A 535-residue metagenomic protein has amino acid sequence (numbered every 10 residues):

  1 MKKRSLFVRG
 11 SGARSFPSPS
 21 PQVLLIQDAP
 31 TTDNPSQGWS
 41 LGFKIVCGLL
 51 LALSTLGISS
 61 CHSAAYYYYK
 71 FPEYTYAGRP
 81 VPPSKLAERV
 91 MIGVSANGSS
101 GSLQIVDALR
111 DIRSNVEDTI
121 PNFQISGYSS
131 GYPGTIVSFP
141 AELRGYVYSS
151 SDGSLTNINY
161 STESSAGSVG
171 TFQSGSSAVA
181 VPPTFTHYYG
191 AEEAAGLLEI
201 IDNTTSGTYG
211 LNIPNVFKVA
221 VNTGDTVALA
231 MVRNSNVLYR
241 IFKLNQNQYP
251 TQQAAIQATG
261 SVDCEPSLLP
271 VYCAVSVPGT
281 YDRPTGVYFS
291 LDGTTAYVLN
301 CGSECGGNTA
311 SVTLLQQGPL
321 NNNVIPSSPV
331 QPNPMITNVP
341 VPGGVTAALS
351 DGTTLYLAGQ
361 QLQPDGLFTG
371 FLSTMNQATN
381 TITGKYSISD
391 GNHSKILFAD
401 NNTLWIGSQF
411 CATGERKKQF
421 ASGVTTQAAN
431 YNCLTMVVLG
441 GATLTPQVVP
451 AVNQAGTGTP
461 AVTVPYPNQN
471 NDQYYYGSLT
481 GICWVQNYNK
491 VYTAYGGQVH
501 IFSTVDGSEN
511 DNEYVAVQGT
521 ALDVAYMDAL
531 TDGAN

Functional and structural regions predicted by a protein language model:
K2, P21-Q22, D28-P35, L53-I92: Bacterial Sec-dependent N-terminal signal peptides
A65-Y67, S114-Y128, S164-G170, T205-L211 (+5 more regions): A short beta-strand motif characteristic of beta-propeller blades
E73-V81, S130-P140, Q173-F185, P214-D225 (+5 more regions): Repeated scaffold domains used in trafficking and secretory/extracellular systems, primarily beta-propellers
I92, V147, G190, A230 (+4 more regions): Residue position within the beta-strands of beta-propeller blades
G98-D107, G153-I158, G196-I200, N236-K243 (+4 more regions): Structural motif
L109-R110, N159-E163, D202-T205, K243-Q246 (+4 more regions): Short loop/turn segments that connect beta-strands within beta-propeller blades
N203-L349: Solenoidal tandem-repeat scaffolds enriched in leucines and small polar residues
T493-N535: Blade-level signature of beta-propeller repeat domains, shared across WD40, Kelch, NHL, RCC1 and BNR/Asp-box propellers
